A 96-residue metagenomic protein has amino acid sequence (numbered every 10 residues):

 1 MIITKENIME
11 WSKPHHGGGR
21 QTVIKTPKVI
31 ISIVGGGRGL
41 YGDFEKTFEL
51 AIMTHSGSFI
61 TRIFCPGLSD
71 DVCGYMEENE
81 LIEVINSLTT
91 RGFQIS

Functional and structural regions predicted by a protein language model:
M1-S96: Catalytic phosphate/metal-binding cores of nucleic-acid and nucleotide-processing enzymes, i.e., regions that mediate
